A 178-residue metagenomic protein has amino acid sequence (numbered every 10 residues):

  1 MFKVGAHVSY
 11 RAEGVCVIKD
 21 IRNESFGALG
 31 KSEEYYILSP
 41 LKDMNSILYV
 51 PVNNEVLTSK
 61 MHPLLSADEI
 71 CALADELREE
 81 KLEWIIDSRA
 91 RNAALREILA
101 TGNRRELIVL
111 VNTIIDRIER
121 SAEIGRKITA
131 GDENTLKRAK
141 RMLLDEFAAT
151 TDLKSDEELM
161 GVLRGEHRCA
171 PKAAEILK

Functional and structural regions predicted by a protein language model:
M1-F2: Absolute protein N-terminus
G5-A6: Loop/turn positions that initiate beta-strands
R11-E13: Short, surface-exposed secondary-structure boundary micro-motifs
C16-I18: Conserved hydrophobic positions within beta-strands
S25-Y35: Short, solvent-exposed secondary-structure boundary/capping segments
I37-N53: A short macromolecule-binding patch
V52-K178: Charge/polar-rich, low-complexity and marginally structured segments
